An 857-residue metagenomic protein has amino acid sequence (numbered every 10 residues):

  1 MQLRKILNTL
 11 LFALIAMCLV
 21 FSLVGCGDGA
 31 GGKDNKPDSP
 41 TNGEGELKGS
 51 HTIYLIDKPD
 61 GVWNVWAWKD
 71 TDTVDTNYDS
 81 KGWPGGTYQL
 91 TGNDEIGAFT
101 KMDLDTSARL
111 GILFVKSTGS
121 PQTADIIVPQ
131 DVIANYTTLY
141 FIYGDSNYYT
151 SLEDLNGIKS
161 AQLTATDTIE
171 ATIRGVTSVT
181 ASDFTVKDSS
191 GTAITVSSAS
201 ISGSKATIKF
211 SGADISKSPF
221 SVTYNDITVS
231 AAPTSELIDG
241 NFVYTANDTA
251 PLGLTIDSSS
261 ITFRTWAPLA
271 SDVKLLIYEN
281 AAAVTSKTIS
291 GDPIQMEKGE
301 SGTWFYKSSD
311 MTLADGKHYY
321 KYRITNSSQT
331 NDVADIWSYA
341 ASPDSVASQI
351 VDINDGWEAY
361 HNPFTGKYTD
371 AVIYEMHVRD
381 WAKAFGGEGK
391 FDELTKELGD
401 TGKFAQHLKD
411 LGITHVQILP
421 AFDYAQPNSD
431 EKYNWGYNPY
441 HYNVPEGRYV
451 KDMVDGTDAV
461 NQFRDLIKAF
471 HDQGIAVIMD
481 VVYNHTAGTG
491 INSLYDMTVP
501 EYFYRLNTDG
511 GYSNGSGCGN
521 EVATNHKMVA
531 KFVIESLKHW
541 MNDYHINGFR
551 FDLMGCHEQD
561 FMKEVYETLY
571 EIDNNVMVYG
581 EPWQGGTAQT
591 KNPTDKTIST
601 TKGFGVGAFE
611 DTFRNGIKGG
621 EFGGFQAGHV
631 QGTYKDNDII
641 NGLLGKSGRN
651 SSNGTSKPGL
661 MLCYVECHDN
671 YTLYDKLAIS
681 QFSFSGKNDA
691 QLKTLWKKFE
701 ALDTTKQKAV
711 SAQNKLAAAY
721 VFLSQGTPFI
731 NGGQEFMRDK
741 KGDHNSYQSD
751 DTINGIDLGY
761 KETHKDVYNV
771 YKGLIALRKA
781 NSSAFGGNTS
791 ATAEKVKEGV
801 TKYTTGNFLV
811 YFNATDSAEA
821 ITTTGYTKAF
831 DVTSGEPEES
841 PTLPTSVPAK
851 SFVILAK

Functional and structural regions predicted by a protein language model:
S22-G25: C-terminal motif of bacterial Sec signal peptides marking the signal peptidase cleavage site
G27-N35: Bacterial lipoprotein signal-peptidase II cleavage site
G32, P40-D60, G92-A165, T207 (+5 more regions): The feature marks proteins involved in alpha-glucan
W63-V74, Y78, R174-V196, S271-P293: Short, surface-exposed alpha-helix to beta-strand junction/turn motifs within ectodomains of secreted and cell-envelope
D257-S271, T792-T824: Carbohydrate-binding surface patches
G316, P841-K857: C-terminal beta-strand-rich structural cap/linker in extracellular carbohydrate-active enzymes
A341-V351, Y566-E567, E571-G732, F736-M737 (+1 more regions): Conserved alpha/beta catalytic core and glycan-binding cleft of carbohydrate-active enzymes
T365, H377-Y544, F561-D573, M577: Substrate-binding/active-site clefts of carbohydrate-active enzymes
